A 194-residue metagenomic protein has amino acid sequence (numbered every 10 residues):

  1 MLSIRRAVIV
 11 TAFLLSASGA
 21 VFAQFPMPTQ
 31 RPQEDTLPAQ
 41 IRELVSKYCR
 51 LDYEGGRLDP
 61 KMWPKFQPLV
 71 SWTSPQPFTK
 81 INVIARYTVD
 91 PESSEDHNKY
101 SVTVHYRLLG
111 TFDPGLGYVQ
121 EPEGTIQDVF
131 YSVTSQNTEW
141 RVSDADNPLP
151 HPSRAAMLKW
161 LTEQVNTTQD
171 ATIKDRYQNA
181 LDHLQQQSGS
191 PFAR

Functional and structural regions predicted by a protein language model:
M1-I9: Bacterial N-terminal signal peptides that target proteins for export
V10-S18: Bacterial N-terminal signal peptides
V21-A23: Boundary at the C-terminal end of the N-terminal hydrophobic targeting segment
F25-P28, P32-Q33, W72-Q127, N179-R194: Surface-exposed, charged secondary-structure patches
L37, I41, V45, C49-R50 (+3 more regions): Low-complexity, intrinsically disordered terminal/linker segments enriched in charged and Gly/Pro repeats
E43-Q76: Short, well-ordered alpha-helical segments enriched in acidic and aromatic residues
